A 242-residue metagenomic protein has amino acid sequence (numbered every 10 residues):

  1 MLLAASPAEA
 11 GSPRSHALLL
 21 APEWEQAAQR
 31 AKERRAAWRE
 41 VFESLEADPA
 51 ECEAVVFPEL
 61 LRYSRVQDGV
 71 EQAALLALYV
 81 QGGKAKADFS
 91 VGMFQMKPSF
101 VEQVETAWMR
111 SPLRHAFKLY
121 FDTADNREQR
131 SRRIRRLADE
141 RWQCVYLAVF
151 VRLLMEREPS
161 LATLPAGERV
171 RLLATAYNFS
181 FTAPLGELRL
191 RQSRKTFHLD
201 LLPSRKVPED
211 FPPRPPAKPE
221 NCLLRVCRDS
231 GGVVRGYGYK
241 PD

Functional and structural regions predicted by a protein language model:
M1-A4, R39: Hydrophobic alpha-helical targeting segments used for export or membrane insertion
A4-A10: Boundary at the C-terminal end of the N-terminal hydrophobic targeting segment
S12-V91, R141, V145, M155-L164: Export/targeting segments at the very N-terminus of extracytoplasmic proteins
V66-E71, T106-A107, E187-R189: Short, solvent-exposed loop/turn and secondary-structure capping segments
P98, E102-L172, A176-G186: Alpha-helical segment that forms one wall of the substrate-binding/catalytic cleft in peptidoglycan-active domains
R169-S230, G238-D242: Catalytic and substrate-binding regions of cell-wall glycan-acting enzymes that process beta-1,4-linked
